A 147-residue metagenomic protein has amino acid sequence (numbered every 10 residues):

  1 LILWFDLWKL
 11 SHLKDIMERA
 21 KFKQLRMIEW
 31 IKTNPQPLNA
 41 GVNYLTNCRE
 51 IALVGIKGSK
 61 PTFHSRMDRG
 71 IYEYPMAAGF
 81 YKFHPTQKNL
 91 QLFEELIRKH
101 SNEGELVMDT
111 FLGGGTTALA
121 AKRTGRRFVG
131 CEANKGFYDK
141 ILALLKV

Functional and structural regions predicted by a protein language model:
L1-G130, N134-Y138: Core catalytic lobe of class I
I141-L142: Conserved SAM-binding loop
K146-V147: Class I S-adenosyl-L-methionine-dependent methyltransferase module
